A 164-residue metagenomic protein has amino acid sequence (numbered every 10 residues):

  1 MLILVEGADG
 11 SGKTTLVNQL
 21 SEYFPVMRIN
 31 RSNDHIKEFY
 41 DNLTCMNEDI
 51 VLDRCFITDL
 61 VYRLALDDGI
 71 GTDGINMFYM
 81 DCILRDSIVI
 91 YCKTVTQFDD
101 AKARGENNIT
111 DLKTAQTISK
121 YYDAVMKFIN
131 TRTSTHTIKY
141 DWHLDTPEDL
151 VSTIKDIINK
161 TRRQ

Functional and structural regions predicted by a protein language model:
L2: Walker A (P-loop) ATP-phosphate-binding motif of ABC ATPase nucleotide-binding domains
V5: Hydrophobic anchor at the beta1->P-loop junction of P-loop NTPases
A8-S11, T15-D67: Conserved substrate/cofactor phosphate-moiety recognition/catalytic segment in nucleotide-dependent phosphotransferases
G12-T14, T58-Y62, Q97-K102, T146-E148: Short catalytic/ligand-binding loop motif for oxyanion handling, primarily in non-cytosolic enzymes, centered on
V26-R28, V51, V89-Y91, T135-D141: Conserved beta-strand scaffold positions in the cores of enzyme catalytic domains, especially in NTP/NDP-utilizing
N42-D49, C82-R85, T131-T133: Flexible, charged surface loops at secondary-structure boundaries
D67-I70, N76-I129: A glycine- and Lys/Arg-enriched "phosphate-lid" helix/loop adjacent to the NTP-binding pocket of small-molecule kinases
N107-N108, K120-Q164: NTP-dependent small-molecule kinase module
